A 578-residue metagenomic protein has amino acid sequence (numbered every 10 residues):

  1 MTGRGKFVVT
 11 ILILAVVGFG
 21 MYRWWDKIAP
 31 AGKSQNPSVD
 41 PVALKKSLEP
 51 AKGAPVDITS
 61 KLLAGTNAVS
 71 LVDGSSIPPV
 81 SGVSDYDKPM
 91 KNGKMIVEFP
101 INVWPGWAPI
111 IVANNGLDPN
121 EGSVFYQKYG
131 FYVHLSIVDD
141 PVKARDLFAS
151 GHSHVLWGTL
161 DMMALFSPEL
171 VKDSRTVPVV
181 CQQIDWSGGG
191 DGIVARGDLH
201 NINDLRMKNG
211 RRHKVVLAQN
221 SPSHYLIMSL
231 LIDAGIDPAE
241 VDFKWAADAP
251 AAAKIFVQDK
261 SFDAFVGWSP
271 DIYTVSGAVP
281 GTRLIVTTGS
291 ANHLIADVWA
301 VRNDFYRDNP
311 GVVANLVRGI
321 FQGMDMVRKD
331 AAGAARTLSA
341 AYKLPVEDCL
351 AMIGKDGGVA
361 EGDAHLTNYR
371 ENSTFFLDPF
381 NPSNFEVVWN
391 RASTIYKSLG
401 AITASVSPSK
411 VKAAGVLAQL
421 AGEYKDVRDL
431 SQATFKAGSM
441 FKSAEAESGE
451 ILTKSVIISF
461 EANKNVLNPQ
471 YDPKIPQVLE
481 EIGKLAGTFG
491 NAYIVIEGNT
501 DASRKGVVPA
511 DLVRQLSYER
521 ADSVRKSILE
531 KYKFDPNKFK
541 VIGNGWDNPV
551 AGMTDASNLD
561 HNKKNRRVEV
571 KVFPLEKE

Functional and structural regions predicted by a protein language model:
T2-K143, A149, N368-E450: N-terminal hydrophobic or amphipathic helices and topogenic motifs
V39-D40, S47-P50, A54-D248, I255 (+4 more regions): Short, glycine-/small- and polar/acidic-enriched structural segments that line small-molecule recognition paths
A108, V142, D146, S150 (+15 more regions): Solvent-exposed, polar/charged alpha-helical surfaces in well-ordered, non-transmembrane soluble domains, broadly
V112-N115, A149, S153, P168 (+10 more regions): Sec-exported extracytoplasmic/periplasmic mature domains
L160-M162, V171, A239-E240, K244 (+1 more regions): Pocket-lining segment of extracytoplasmic ligand-binding domains
D308-A404: Secondary-structure end/capping motifs
F460, K464-G498, R525-E530, V570-E578: Periplasmic peptidoglycan-binding/anchoring modules of Gram-negative envelope and division proteins
Q470, T500-E578: Periplasmic OmpA-like peptidoglycan-binding domain that tethers envelope proteins to the cell wall
